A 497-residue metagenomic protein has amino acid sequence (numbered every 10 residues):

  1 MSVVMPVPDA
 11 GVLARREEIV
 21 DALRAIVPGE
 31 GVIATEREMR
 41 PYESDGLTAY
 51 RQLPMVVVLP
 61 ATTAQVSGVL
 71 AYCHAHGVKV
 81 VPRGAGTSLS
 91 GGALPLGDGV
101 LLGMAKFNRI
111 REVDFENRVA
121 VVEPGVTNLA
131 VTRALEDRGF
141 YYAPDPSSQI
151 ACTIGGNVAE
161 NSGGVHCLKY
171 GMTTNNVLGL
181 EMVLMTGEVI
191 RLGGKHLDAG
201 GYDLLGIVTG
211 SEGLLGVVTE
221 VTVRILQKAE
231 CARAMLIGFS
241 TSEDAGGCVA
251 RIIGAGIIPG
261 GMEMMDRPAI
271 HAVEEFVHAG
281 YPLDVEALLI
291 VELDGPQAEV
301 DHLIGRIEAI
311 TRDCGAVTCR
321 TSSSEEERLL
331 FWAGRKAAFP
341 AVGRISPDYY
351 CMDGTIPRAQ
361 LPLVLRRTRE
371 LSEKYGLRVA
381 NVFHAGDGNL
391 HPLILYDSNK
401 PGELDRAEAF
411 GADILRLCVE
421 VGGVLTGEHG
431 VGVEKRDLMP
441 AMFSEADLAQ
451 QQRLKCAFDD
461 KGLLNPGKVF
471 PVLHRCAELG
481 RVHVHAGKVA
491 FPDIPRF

Functional and structural regions predicted by a protein language model:
M1-A71, T87-R118, R267-H278, S324-C351 (+3 more regions): N-terminal flexible segment immediately upstream of the FAD-binding catalytic core in FAD-dependent oxidoreductases
P28-G29, V419-V431, L454-C456, D460-G467: Alpha-helix capping/hinge segments and adjacent helical runs
I33-E43, V223-Q227, R233, G238-T241 (+4 more regions): C-terminal substrate-recognition/cap domain of FAD-linked oxidoreductases
S90-N108, E136-F140, G163-T174, V221-Q227 (+3 more regions): A glycine- and small-aliphatic-rich helix-loop capping segment at beta-alpha/alpha-beta transitions that lines
R109-E263, L464, R481-H485, V489-F497: FAD-binding subdomain of flavoenzyme oxidoreductases
E188, D437-F497: Activity-critical C-terminal alpha-helical subdomain
